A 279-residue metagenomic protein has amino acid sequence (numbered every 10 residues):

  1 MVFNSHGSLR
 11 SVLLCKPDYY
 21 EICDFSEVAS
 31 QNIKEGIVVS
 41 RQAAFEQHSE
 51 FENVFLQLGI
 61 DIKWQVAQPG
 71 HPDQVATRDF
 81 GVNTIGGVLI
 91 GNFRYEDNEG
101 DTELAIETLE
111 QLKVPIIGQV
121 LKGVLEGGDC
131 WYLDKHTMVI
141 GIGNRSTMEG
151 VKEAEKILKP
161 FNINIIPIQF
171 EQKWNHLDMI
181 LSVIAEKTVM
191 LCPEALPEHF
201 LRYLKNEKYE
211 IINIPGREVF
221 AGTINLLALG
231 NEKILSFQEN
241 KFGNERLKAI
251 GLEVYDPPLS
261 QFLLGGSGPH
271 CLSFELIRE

Functional and structural regions predicted by a protein language model:
M1-E279: The feature marks the mature, well-folded catalytic cores of soluble enzymes
